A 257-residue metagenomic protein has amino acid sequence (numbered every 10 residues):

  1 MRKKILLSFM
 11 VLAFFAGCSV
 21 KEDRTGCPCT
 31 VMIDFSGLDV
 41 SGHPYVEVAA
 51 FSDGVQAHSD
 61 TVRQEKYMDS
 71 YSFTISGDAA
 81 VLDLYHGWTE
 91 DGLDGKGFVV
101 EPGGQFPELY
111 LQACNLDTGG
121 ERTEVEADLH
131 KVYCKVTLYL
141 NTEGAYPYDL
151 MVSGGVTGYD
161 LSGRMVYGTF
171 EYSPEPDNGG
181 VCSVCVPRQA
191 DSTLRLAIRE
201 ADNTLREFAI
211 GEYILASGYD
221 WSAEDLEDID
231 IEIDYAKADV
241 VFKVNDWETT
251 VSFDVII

Functional and structural regions predicted by a protein language model:
M1-K21: Sec-dependent bacterial lipoprotein signal peptides
C18-I257: Extracytoplasmic cysteine-anchoring/structural motifs
